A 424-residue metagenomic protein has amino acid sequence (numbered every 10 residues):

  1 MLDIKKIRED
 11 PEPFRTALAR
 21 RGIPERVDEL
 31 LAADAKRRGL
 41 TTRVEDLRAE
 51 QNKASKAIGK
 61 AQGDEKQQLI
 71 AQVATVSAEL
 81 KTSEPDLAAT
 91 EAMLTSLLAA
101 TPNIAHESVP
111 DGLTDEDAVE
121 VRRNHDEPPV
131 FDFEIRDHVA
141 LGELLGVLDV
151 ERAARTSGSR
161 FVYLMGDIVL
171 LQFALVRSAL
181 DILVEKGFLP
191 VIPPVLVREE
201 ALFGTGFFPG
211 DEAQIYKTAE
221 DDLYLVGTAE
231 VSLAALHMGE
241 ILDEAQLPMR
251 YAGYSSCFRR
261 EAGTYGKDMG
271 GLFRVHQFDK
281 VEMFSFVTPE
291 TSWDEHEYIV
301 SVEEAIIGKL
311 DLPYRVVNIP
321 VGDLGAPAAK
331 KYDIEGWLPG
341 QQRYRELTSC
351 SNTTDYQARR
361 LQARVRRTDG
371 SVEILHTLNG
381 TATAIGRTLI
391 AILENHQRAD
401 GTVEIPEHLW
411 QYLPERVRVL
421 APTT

Functional and structural regions predicted by a protein language model:
M1-E127, E143, V147: N-terminal alpha-helical targeting/anchoring segments
R123-T424: TRNA-recognition modules of translation machinery and tRNA-sensing kinases, especially anticodon-binding
